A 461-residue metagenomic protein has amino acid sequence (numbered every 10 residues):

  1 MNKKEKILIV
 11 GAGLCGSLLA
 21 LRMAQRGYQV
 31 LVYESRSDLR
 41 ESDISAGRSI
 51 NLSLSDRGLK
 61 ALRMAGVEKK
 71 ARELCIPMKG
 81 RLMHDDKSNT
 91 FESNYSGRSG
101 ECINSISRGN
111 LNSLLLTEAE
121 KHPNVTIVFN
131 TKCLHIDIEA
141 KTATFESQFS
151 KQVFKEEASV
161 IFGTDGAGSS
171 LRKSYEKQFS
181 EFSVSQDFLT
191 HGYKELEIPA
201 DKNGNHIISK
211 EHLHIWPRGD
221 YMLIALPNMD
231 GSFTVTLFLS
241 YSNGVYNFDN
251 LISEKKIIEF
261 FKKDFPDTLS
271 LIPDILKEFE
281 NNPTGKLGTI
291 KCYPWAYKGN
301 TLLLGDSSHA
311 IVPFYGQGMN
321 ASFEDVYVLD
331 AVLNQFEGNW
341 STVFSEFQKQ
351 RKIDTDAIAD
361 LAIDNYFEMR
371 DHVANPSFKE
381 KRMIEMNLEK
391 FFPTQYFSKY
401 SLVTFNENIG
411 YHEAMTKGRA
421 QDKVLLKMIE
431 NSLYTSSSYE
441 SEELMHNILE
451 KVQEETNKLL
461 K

Functional and structural regions predicted by a protein language model:
N2-I7: Extreme N-terminal starter segment of soluble prokaryotic enzymes
L8-Q25, L196, P283-A374, G410: Conserved mid-domain beta->alpha element of the FAD-binding
C15, D38, G168: Conserved Rossmann-like nucleotide-cofactor binding loop
A24-G47: Glycine-rich FAD pyrophosphate-binding loop
S35, G166, S307: Active-site metal-binding loops of divalent metal-dependent hydrolases
S42-E118: Active-site-adjacent segment of FAD-dependent monooxygenases/related oxidoreductases
T117, H122, T131-L287, K291-Y297: Conserved FAD-binding catalytic core of PHBH/FMO-like flavoproteins
A331-K461: C-terminal helical "tail/cap" subdomain of flavin- and related membrane-associated enzymes
